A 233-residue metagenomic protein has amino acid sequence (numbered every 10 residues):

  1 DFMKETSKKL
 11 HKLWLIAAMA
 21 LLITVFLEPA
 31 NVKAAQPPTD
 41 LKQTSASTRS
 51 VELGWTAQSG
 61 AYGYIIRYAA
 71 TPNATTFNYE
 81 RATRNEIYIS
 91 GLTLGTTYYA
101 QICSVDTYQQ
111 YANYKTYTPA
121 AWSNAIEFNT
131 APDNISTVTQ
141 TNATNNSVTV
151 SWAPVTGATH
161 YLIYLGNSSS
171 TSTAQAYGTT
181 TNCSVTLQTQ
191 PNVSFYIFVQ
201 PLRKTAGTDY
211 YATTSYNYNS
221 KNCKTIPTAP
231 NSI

Functional and structural regions predicted by a protein language model:
K4-A17: Bacterial N-terminal signal peptides that target proteins for export
I16-F26: Bacterial N-terminal signal peptides
K33-G60, L94, A112-G157, T208-I233: Pro/Thr/Ser/Gly-rich low-complexity, intrinsically disordered linker/stalk tracts
P38, W55, I66, I89 (+5 more regions): An aromatic-rich alpha-helical recognition segment common to small helix-rich domains
Y62-Y64, Y98, T159-Y161, F195: Short beta-strand/loop motifs in extracellular/secreted proteins, especially within beta-sandwich accessory domains
I65-L94, T107-Q109, N113-T116, L162-P191: Recognizes extended acidic, P/S/T-rich segments that occur within or adjacent to Ig-like beta-sandwich modules
L92-Y111, L187-D209: Beta-strand-rich modules
